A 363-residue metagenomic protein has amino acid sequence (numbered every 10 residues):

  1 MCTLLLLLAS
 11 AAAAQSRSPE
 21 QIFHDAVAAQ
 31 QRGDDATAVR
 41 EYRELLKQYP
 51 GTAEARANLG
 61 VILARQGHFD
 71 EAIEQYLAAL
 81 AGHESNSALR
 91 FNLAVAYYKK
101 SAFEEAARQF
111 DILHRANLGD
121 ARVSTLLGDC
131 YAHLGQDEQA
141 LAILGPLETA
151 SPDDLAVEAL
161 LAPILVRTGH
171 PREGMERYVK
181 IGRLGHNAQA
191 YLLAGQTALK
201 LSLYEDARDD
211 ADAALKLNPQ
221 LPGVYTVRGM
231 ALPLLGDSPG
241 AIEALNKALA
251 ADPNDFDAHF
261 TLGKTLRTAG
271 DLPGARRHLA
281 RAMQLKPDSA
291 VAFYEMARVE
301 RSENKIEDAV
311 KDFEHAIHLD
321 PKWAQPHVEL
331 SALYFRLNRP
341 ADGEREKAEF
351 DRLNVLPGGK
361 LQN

Functional and structural regions predicted by a protein language model:
S18-E44, Q48, V61, R65 (+2 more regions): Alpha-helical segment of the N-proximal tetratricopeptide repeat
P19, A53-E54, S87-A88, A121-R122 (+7 more regions): Helix-start (N-cap) detector for alpha-helical repeat units in TPR-like alpha-solenoids, especially tetratricopeptide
P19-E20, V328-N363: Terminal, low-structured helical/coil segments at or just beyond the last alpha-helical repeat
Q30, A57, V61-A64, F91 (+10 more regions): Position-specific recognition of the canonical hydrophobic site in helix A of tetratricopeptide repeat
Q31-R40, R65-A78, K100-I112, L134-P146 (+6 more regions): Structural signature of tandem alpha-helical TPR/SEL1-like repeats, specifically the intra-repeat loop/turn
Q48, G82-H83, R115-A116, T149-A150 (+6 more regions): Structural marker of alpha-solenoid helical repeat scaffolds
M230, F256-F260, K264-S302: Alpha-helical adaptor scaffolds
